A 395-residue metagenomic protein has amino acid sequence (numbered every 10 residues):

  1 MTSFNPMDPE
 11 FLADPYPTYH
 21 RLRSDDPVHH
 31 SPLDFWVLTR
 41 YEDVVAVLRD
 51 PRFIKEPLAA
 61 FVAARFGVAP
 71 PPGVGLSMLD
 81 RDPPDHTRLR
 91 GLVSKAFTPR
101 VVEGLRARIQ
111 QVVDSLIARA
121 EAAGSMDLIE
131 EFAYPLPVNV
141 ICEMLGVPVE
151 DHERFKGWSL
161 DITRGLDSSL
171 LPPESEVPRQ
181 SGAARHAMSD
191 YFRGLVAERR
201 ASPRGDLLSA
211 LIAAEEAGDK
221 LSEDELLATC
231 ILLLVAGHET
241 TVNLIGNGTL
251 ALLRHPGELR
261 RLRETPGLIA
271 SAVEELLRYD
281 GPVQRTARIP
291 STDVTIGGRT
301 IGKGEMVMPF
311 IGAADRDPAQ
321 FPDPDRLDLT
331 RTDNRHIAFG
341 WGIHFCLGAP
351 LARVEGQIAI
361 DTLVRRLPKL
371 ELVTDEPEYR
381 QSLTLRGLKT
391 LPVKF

Functional and structural regions predicted by a protein language model:
M1-F395: Cytochrome P450
